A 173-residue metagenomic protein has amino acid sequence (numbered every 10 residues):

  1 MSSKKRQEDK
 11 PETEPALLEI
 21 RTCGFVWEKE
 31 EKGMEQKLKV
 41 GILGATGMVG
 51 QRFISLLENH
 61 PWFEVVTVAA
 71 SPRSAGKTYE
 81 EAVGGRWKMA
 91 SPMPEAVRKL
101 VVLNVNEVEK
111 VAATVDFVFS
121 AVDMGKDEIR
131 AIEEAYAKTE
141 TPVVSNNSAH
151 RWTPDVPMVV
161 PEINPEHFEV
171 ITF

Functional and structural regions predicted by a protein language model:
S2-S3: Serine residues within intrinsically disordered or low-complexity segments
L17-L18: Leucine-biased recognition of intrinsically disordered, low-complexity hydrophobic segments
W27-F173: N-terminal Rossmann-like NAD(P) cofactor-binding subdomain of oxidoreductases, focused on the glycine-rich
